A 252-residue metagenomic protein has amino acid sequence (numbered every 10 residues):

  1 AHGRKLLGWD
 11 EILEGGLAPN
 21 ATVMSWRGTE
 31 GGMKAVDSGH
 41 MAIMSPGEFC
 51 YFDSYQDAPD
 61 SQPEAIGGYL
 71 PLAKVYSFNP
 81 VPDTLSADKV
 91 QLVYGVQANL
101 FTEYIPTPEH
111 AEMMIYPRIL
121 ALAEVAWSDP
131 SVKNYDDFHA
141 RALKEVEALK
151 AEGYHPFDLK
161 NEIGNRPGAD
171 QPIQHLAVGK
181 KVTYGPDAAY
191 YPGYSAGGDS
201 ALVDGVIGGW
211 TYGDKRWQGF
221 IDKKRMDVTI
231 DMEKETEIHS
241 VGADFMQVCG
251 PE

Functional and structural regions predicted by a protein language model:
H2-L6, F245-E252: Proteins with a high burden of low-complexity, intrinsically disordered sequence enriched in S/T/G/P/A and R, requiring
H2-V182: Substrate-binding groove of N-acetylhexosamine-processing glycoside hydrolases
G168-I238, M246-P251: Disordered, acidic Ser/Thr/Pro-rich linker "stalks" and the adjacent N-terminal cap of the next globular domain
